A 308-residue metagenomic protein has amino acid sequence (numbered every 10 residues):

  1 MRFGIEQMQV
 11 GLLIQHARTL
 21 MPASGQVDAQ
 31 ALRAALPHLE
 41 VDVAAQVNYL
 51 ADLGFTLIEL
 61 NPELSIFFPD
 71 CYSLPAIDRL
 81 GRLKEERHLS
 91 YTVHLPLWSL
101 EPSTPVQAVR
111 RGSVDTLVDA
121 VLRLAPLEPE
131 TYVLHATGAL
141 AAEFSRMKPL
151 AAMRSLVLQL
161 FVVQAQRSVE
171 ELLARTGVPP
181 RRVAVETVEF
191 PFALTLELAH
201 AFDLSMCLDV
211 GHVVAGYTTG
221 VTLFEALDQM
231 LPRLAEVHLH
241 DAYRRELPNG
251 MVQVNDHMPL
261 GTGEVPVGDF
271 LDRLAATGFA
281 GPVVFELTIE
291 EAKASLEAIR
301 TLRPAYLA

Functional and structural regions predicted by a protein language model:
M1-D119, S205, Y306-A308: N-terminal pre-domain/capping segments
M1-L20, N48-A51, P102-S103, V118-A120 (+3 more regions): Histidine-acidic metal/acid-base catalytic patches
Q26-Q30, M147-M153, G250-H257: Short glycine/proline- and charge-enriched loop/turn segments that cap or connect secondary-structure elements
A31-L39, R154-A165, H257-E264: A short acidic, glycine-rich active-site loop that binds or catalyzes chemistry on phosphate/adenosine moieties
I58, V93, V185-E186, L208-G211 (+2 more regions): Active-site flanking residues adjacent to catalytic metal/cofactor-binding acidic residues
F67-C71, A108, D115, A184-E189 (+1 more regions): Active-site glycine- and acidic-residue-rich loops that bind and position anionic ligands or nucleotide-like cofactors
I77-P96, V163-T176, V265-D272: Alpha-helix-loop-beta-strand connector modules within alpha/beta enzyme cores
E85-E86, P102-M206: Active-site acidic/histidine proton-transfer and metal-coordination neighborhood in alpha/beta enzyme cores
